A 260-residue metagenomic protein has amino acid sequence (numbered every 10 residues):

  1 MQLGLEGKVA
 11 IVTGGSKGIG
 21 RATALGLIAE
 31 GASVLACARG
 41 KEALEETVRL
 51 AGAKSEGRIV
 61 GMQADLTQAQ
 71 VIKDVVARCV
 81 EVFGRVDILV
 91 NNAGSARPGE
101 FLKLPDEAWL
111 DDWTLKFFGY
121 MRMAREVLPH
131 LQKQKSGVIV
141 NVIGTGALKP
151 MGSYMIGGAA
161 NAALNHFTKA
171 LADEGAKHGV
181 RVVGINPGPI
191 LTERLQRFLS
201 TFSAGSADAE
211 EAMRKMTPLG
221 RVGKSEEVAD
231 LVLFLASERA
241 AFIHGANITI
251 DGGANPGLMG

Functional and structural regions predicted by a protein language model:
V9, S16-G18: Conserved glycine-rich cofactor-binding loop
E30-E46: Conserved glycine-rich Rossmann-like NAD(P)H-binding loop of the short-chain dehydrogenase/reductase
K41, P187-F198, I250: Short, flexible catalytic-loop segment of classical short-chain dehydrogenase/reductase
E100-F101, P105-W113, A209, M213: Substrate-binding pocket helix/loop in short-chain dehydrogenase/reductase
P129, D173-K177, A241: Alpha-helical segment proximal to the catalytic Tyr-Lys
V140-A163, T168-K177, P189-I190: Catalytic loop of short-chain dehydrogenase/reductase
K149, L233, H244-G260: Short C-terminal tail/terminal secondary-structure segment of NAD(P)H-dependent dehydrogenase/reductase domains
